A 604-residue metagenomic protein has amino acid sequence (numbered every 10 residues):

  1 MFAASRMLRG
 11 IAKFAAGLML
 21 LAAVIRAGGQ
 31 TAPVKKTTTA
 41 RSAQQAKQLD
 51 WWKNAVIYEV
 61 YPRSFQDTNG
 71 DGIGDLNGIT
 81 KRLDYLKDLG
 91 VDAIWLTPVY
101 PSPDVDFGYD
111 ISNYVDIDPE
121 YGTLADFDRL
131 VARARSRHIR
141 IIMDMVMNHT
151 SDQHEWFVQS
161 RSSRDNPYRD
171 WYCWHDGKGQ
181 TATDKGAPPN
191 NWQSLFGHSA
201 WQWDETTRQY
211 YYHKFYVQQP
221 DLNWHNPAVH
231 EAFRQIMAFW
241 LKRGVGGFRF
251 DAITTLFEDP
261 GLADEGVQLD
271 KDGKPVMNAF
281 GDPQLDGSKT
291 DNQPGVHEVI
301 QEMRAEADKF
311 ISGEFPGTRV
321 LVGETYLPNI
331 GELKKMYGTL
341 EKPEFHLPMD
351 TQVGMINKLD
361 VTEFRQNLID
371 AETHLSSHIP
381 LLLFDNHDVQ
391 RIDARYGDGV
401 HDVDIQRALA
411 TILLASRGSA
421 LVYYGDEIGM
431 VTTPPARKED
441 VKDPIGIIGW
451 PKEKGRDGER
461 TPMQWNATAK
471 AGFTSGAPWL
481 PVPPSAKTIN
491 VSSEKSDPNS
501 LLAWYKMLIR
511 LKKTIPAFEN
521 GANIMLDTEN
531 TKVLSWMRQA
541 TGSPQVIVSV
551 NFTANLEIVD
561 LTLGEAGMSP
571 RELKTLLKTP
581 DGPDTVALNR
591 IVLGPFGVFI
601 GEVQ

Functional and structural regions predicted by a protein language model:
M1-R9: N-terminal secretory signal peptides that target proteins for export/translocation
I11-R26: Bacterial N-terminal signal peptides
T31-A238, K242, T255-P328, M463: Acidic/aromatic-lined carbohydrate-recognition and catalytic surfaces of CAZymes acting on diverse glycans
W52-K53, G261, G266-K289, E298-T318 (+8 more regions): Loop/helix patches that line or flank the sugar-binding groove of alpha-linked glycan CAZymes
I94, F248-F250: Hydrophobic residues within beta-strands of alpha/beta enzymes
T562-P580: Solvent-exposed beta-hairpin/edge-strand motifs
D584-Q604: C-terminal beta-strand-rich structural cap/linker in extracellular carbohydrate-active enzymes
